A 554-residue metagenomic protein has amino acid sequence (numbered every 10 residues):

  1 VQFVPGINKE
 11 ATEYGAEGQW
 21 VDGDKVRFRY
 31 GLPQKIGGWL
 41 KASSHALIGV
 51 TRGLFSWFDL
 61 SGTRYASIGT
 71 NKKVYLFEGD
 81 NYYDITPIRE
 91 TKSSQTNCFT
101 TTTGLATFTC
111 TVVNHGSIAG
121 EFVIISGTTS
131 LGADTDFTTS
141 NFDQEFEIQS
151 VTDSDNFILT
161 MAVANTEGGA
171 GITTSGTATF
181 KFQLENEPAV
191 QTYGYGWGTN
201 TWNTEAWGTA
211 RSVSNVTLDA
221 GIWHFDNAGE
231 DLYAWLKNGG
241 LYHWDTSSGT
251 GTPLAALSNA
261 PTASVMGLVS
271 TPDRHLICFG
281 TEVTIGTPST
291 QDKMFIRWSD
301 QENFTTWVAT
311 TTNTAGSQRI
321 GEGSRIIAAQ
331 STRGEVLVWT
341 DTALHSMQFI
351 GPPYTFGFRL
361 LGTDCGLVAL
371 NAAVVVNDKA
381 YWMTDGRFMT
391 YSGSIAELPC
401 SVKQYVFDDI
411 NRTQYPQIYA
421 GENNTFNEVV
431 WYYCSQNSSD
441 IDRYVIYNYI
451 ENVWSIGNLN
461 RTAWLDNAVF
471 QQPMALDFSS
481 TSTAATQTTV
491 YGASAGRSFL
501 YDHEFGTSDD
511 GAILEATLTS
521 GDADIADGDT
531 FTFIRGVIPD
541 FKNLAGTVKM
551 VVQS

Functional and structural regions predicted by a protein language model:
V1-E90, W202, H224, D364-K379 (+1 more regions): Beta-sheet repeat architectures centered on beta-propellers
G38-F55, R89-E90, E205-L218, T250-I418: Beta-propeller and closely related beta-pinwheel folds
G62-Y65, E230, G334: Structural hallmark of WD40 beta-propellers
A66-G69, Y233-W235, C278, L337-V338 (+2 more regions): Conserved beta-strand element within WD40/beta-propeller blades
T70, G79-D80, T111-G116, T160-G169 (+5 more regions): Secondary-structure transition/turn motif
K73-F77, Q191-G198, W202, L241-W244 (+3 more regions): Short beta-strand segments and strand-loop junctions that repeat across beta-rich extracellular domains
I85-G221, T250-N259: Small/polar beta-strand repeat architecture
E230-W244: Hydrophobic or amphipathic alpha-helical targeting/insertion segments
